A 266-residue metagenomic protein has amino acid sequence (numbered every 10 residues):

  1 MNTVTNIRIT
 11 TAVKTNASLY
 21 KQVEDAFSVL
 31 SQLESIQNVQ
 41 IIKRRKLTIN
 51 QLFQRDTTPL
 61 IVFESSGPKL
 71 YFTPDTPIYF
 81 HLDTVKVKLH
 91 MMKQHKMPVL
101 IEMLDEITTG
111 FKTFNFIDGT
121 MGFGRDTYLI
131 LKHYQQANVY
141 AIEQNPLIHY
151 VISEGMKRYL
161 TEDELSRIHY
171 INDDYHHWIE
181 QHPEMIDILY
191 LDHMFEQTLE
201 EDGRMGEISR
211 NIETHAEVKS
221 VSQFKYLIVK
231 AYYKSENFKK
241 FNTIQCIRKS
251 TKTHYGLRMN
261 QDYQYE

Functional and structural regions predicted by a protein language model:
M1-F111, E266: S-adenosyl-L-methionine
D56-L60, F114, D187, K225: Conserved acidic residues
K112-G122: Conserved class I S-adenosyl-L-methionine
N115, A137-Y140, R167, Y226: Residues at the starts of beta-strands that form the adenosine-phosphate
F123-Q136: Conserved SAM-binding loop of SAM-dependent methyltransferases across substrates and taxa, primarily the Class I
I142-I188: S-adenosyl-L-methionine
H193-V218: Mobile active-site "lid"/loop adjacent to the S-adenosyl-L-methionine
V218-N260: Conserved Class I SAM-dependent methyltransferase catalytic core
